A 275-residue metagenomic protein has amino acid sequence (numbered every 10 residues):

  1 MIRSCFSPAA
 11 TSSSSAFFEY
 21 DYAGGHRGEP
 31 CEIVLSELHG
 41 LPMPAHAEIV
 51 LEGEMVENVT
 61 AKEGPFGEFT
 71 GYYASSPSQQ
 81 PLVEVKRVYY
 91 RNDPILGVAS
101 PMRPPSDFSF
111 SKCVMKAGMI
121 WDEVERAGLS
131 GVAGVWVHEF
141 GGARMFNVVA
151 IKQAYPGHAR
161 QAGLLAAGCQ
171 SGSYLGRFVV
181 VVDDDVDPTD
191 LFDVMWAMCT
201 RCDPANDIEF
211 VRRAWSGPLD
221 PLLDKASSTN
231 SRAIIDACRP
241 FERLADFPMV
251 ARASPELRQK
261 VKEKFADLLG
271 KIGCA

Functional and structural regions predicted by a protein language model:
I2-A275: Charged, compositionally biased interaction regions
